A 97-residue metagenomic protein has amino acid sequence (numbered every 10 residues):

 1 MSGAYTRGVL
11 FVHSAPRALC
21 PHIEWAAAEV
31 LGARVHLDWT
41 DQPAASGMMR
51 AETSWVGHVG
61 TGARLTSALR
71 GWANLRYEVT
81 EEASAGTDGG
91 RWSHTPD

Functional and structural regions predicted by a protein language model:
M1-T6, L19: Short, charged/polar N-terminal "headpieces" of proteins
G8-V9, H13, P21-L69: N-terminal interaction modules that seed assembly of large macromolecular complexes
V56-D97: Charged interaction segments
